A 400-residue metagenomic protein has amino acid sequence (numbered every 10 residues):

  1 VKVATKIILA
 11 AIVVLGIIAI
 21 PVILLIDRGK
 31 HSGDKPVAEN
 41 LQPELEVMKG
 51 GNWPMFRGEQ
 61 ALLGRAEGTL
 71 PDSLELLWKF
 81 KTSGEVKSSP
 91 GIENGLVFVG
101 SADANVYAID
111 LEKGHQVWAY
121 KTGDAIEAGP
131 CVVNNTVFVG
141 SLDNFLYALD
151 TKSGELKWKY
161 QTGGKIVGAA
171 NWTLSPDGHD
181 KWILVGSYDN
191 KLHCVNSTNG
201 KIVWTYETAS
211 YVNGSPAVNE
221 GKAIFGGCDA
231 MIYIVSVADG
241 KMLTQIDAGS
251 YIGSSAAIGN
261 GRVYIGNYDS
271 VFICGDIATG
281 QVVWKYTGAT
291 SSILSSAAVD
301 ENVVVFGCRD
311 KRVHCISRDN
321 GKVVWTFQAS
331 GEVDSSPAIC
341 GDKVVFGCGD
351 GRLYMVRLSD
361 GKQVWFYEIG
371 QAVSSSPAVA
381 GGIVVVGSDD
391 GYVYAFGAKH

Functional and structural regions predicted by a protein language model:
V1-V14: N-terminal Sec-pathway targeting helices
A19-D34, A38: Bacterial Sec-dependent signal peptides at the C-terminal "C-region" and cleavage site
P21-D27, V47-F56, S83-Y107, Y120-Y147 (+7 more regions): Repeat-blade elements of multi-bladed beta-propeller folds
K35-L76: Blade/loop signatures of beta-propeller domains
L76-F80, H115-Y120, E155-Y160, K201-Y206 (+4 more regions): A short beta-strand motif characteristic of beta-propeller blades
D110-G114, D150-S153, N196-N199, S236-G240 (+4 more regions): Short loop/turn segments that connect beta-strands within beta-propeller blades
R357-A378: Short cationic/low-complexity microdomains
